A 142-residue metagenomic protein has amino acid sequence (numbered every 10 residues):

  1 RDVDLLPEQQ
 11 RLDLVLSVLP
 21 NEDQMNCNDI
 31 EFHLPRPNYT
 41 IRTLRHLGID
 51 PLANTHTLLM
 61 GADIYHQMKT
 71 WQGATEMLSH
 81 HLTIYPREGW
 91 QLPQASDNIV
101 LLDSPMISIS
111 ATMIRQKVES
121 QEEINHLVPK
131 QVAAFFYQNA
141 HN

Functional and structural regions predicted by a protein language model:
R1-N142: Nucleotidyltransferase catalytic core that binds NTPs
